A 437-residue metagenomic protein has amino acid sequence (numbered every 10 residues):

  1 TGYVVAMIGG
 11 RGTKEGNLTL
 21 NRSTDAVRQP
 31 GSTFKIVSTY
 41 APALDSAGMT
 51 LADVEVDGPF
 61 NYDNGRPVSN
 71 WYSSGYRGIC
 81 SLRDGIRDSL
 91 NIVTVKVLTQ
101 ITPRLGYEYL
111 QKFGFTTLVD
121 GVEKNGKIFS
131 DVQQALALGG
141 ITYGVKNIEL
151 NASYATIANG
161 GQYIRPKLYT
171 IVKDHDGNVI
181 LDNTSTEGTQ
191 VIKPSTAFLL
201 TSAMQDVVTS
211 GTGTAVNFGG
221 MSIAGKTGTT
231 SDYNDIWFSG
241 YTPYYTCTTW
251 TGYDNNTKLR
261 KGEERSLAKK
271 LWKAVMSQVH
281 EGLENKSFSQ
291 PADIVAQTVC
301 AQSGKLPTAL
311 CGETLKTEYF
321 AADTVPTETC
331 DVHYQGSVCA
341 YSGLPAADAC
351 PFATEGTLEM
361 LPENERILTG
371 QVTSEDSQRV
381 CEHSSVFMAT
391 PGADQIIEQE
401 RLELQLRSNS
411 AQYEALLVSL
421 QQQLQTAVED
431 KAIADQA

Functional and structural regions predicted by a protein language model:
T1-I8, T13-A26, Y143-S342: A penicillin-recognizing enzyme superfamily signal
G2, Q29-E55, G85, S153-I157 (+3 more regions): Active-site SXXK
E15-V37, L51-V54, A135, G139: Short active-site loop at a secondary-structure junction that contains or immediately precedes the catalytic residue(s)
T39-G48, V56, F60, R87-N91 (+7 more regions): Sec-exported extracytoplasmic/periplasmic mature domains
G48-G106, Q133, H175-D206: Conserved catalytic neighborhood of penicillin-recognizing serine enzymes
R66-W71, T102-L150: Mid-domain, small-residue-enriched loop/turn segments at the edges of structured enzyme/sensor domains
Q297-L417: Low-complexity, Gly/Ser/Thr/Pro-rich intrinsically disordered linker/tail segments
S410-A437: Extended amphipathic alpha-helical heptad-repeat regions
